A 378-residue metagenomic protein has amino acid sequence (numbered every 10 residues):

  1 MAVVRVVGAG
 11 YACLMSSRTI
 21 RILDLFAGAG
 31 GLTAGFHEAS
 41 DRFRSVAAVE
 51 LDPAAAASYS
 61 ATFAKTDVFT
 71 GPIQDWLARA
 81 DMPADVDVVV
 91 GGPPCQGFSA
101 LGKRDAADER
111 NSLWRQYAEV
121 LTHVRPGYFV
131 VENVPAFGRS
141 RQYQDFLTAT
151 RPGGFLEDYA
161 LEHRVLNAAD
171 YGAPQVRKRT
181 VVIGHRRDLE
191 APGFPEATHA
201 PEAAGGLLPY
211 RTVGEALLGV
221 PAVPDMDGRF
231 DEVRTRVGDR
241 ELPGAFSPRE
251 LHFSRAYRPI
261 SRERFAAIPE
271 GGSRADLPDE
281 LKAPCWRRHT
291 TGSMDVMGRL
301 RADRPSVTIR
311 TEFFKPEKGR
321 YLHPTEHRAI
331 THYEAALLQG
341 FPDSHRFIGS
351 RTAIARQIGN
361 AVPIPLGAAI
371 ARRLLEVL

Functional and structural regions predicted by a protein language model:
M1-V7: Extreme N-terminal basic, low-complexity initiation segments that serve as generic localization/processing leaders
S16-R125, P135-T148: Core alpha/beta nucleotide-donor-binding catalytic domains of modification enzymes
A29, Y143, R179, Y210 (+2 more regions): Short alpha-helical patches at coil-to-helix transitions and adjacent helical residues in well-structured domains
F43, P174-V176, R211, D303 (+1 more regions): A short, structural micro-pattern
R79-V86, F98-R288: Class I S-adenosyl-L-methionine
P93-Q96, R187-D188, F314: Short glycine-rich anion-binding loops that position phosphate/pyrophosphate groups of nucleotides and phosphorylated
V237-L378: C-terminal target-recognition/interaction regions appended to catalytic cores
